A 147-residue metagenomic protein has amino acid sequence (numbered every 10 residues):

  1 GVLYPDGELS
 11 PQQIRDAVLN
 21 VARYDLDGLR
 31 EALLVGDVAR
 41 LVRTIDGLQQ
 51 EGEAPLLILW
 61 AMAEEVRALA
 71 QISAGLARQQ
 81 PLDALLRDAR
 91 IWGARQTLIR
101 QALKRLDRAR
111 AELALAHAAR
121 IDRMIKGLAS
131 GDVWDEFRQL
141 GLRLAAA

Functional and structural regions predicted by a protein language model:
G1-G28, A32-V35: Long, charge-dense, solvent-exposed interaction surfaces that engage phosphate-rich ligands
D25-G28, L34-A147: Helix-rich C-terminal "collar"/helical-bundle subdomain used as an assembly and partner-interaction module in RFC-like
